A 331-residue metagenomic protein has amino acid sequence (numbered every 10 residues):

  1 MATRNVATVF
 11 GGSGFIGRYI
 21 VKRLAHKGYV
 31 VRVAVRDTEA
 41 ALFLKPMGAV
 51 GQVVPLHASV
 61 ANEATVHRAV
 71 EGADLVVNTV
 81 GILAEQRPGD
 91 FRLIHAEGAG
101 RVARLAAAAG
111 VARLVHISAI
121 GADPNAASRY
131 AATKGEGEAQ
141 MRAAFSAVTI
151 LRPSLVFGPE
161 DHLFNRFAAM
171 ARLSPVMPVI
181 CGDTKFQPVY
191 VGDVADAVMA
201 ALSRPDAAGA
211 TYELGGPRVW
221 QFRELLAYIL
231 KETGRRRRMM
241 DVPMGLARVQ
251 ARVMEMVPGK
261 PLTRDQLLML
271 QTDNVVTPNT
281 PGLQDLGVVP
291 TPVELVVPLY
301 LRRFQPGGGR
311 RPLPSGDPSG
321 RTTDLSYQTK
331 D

Functional and structural regions predicted by a protein language model:
A2-V30: N-terminal Rossmann NAD(P)H-binding glycine-rich loop of SDR-like oxidoreductase domains
F10, A34, T79-V80, L114-I120 (+1 more regions): SDR active-site strand-loop-helix element
G17-Y19, A96, G135: Residues forming the Rossmann-fold NAD(P)(H) cofactor-binding site
T38-R101, L105-A108, I120-P124: NAD(P)H-binding glycine-rich loop region in Rossmannoid oxidoreductase-like domains and their noncatalytic homologs
F43, R166-V191, K231, R236-T277: Alpha-helical membrane-targeting segments
R101, H162-L163, C181-S203, A210-E213: Substrate-positioning beta->alpha
S118, E138-H162, A169: Conserved beta-loop-beta element that borders a ligand/cofactor-binding pocket
A200-T263, T277-D331: Mid/C-terminal beta-alpha module of Rossmann-like enzyme folds, strongest in SDR-family dehydrogenases/epimerases
